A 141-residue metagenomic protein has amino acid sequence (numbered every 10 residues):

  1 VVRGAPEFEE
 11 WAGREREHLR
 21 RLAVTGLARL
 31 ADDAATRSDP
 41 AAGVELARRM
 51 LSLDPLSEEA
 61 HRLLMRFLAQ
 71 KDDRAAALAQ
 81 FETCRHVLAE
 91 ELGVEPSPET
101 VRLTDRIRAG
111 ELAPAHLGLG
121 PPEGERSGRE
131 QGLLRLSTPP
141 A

Functional and structural regions predicted by a protein language model:
V1-P139: Intrinsically disordered, charged and Pro/Gly-enriched terminal/linker segments that flank large helical-solenoid
